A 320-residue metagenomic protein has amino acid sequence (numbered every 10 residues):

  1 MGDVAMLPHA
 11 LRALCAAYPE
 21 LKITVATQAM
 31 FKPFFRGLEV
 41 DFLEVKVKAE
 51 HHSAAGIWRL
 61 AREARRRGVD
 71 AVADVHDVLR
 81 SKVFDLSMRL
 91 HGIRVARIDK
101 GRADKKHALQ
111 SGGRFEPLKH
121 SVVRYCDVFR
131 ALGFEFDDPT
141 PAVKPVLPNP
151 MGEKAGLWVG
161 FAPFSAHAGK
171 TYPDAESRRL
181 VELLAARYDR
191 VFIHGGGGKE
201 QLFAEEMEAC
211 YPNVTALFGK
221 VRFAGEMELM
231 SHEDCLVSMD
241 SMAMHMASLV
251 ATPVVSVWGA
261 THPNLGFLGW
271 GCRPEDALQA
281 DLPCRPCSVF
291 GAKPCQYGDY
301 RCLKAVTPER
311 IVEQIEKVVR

Functional and structural regions predicted by a protein language model:
M1-R320: Catalytic machinery of carbohydrate-active enzymes, primarily nucleotide-sugar-dependent glycosyltransferases
